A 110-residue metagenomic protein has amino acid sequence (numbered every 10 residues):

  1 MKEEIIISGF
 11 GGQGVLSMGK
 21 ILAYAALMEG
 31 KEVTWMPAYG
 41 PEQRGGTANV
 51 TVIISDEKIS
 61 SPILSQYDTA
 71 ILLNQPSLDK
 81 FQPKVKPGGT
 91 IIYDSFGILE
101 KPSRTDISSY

Functional and structural regions predicted by a protein language model:
M1-Y110: Active-site cofactor/cluster-binding pocket
